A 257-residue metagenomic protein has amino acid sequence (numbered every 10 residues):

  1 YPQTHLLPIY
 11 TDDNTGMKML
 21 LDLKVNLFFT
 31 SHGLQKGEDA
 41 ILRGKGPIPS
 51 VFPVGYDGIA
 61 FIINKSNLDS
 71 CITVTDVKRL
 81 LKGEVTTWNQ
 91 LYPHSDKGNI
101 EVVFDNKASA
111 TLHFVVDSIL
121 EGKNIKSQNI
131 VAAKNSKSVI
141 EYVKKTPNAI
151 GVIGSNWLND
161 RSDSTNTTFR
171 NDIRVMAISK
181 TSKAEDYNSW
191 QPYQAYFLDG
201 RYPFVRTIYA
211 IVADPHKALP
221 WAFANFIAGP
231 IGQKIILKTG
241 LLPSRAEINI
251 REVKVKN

Functional and structural regions predicted by a protein language model:
Y1-N14, K18-V25, S50-D57, I62-N257: Exported/periplasmic ABC-transporter solute-binding proteins
V25-S31: Short, structured active-site "lid" loops
S31-G46, I59, I63-N64: Acidic, Gly/Pro-rich loop/turn segments at junctions of secondary structure
